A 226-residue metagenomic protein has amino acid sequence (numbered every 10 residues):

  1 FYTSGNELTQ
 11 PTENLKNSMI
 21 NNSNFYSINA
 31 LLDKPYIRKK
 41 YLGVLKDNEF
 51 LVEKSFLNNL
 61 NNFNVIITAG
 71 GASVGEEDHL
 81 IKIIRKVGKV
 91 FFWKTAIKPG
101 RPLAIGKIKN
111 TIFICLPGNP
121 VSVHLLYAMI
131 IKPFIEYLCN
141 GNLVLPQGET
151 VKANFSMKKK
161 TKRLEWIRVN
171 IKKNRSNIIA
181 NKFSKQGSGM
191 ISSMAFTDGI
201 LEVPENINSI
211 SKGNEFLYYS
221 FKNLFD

Functional and structural regions predicted by a protein language model:
F1-A69: Phosphate-binding glycine-rich loops and their immediate beta-loop-alpha structural context
N6-E7, G71-V74, G118-P120: Short glycine-rich anion-binding loops that position phosphate/pyrophosphate groups of nucleotides and phosphorylated
T9-Q10, E76-E77, D226: Glycine/Thr-rich phosphate-binding loops of Rossmann-like dinucleotide-binding domains
P11-T12, D78-L80, K107, L126-Y127: Short, well-ordered secondary-structure micro-motifs
M19, S23, G75, L125 (+1 more regions): Residues that form or flank phosphate/diphosphate-binding pockets in enzymes that use nucleotide phosphates
L45, S73, I97: Residue-level "edge-of-site" marker
G75-V87: Short Gly/Thr/Asp-enriched flexible loops that form oxyanion-binding sites at enzyme active sites
R85-D226: Flexible glycine/proline-rich
